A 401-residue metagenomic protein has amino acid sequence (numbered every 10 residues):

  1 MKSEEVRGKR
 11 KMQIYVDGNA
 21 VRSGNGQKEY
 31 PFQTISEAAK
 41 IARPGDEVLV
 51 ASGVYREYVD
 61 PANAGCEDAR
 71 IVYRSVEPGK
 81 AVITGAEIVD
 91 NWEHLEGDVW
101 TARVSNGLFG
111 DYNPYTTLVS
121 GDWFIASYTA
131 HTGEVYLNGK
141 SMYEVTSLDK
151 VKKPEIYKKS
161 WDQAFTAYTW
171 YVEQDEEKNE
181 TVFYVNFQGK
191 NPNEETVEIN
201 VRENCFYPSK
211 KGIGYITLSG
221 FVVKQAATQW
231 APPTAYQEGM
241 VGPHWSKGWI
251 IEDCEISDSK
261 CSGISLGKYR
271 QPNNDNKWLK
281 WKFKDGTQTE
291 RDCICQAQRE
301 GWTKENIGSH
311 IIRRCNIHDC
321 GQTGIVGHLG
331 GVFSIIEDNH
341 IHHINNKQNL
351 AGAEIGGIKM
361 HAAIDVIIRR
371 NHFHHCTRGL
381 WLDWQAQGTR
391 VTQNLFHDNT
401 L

Functional and structural regions predicted by a protein language model:
K11-W245, I250, E255-S257, S265 (+1 more regions): Extracellular polysaccharide-degrading/modifying enzymes targeting complex plant/algal/animal polysaccharides
M12, D46, E57, A69-I71 (+13 more regions): The right-handed parallel beta-helix/beta-solenoid scaffold, focusing on the short coil/turn and N-cap positions
V50, V72-S75, I216-L218, W249-E252 (+6 more regions): All-beta strand scaffolds that present successive hydrophobic residues in beta-strands
Y58-D60, E203-C205, A227-P233, E238-G239 (+5 more regions): Short glycine/acidic-rich loop motifs that flank beta-strands on beta-rich extracellular proteins
P233-T234, P243-H244, S257, K304 (+8 more regions): Low-complexity, polar/charged sequence tracts that form flexible coils or short amphipathic helices and often embed
K260, G321, I335-I336, E354 (+5 more regions): Extended, hydrophobic alpha-helical segments in both membrane/secreted and soluble proteins
